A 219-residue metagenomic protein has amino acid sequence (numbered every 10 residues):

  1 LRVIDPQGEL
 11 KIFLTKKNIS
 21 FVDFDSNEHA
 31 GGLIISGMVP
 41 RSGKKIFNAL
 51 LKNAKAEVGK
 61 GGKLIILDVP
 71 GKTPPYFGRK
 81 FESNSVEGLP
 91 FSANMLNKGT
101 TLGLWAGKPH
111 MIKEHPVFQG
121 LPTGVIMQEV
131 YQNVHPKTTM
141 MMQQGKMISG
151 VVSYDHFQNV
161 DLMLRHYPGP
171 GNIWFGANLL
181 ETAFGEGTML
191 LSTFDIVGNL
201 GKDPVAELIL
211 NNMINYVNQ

Functional and structural regions predicted by a protein language model:
L1-F21: Short, charged N-terminal beta->alpha structural module
V3-G8, D25, I35-S42, I66-P70 (+1 more regions): Structural motif
T15, V58-G59, A183: Anion (oxyanion) recognition and catalysis
S20-G31: Short acidic low-complexity segments
V39-M140, S192, K202-V205, I209-N215: A glycine-rich, often tryptophan-bearing local segment used as a flexible ligand/cofactor-contacting loop or short
S149-G176: Short, Gly/Ser/Thr-enriched beta-strand-loop segments that form substrate-interacting elements of hydrolase/peptidase
W174-G185: Short, surface-exposed beta-strand/loop micro-motifs that present aromatic residues
E186-S192: Short hydrophobic-aromatic micro-motifs
